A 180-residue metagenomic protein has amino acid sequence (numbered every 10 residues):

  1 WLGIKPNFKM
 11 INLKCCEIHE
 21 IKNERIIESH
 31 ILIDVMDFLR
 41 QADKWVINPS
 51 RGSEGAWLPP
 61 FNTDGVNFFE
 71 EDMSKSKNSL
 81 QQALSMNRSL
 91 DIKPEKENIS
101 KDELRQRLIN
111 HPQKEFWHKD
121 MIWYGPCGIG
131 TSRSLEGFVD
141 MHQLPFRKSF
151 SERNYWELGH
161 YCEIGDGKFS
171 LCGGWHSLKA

Functional and structural regions predicted by a protein language model:
W1-A180: C-terminal and inter-domain tail/linker signature
